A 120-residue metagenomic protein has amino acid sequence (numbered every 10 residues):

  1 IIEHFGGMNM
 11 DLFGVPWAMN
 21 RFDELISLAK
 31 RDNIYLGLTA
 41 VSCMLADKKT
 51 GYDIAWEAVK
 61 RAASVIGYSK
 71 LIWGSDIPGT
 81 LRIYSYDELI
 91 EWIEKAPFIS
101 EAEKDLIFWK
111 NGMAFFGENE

Functional and structural regions predicted by a protein language model:
I1-I72: Catalytic pocket-lining loop regions of alpha/beta-barrel enzymes, especially the amidohydrolase/enolase/GH5 lineages
H4, L36, D76, K104 (+1 more regions): Divalent metal-coordination and catalytic microenvironments
N33-Y35, I77, L89: Bulky hydrophobic/aromatic packing residues
S42-C43, I77-T80: Short Gly/Pro-enriched loop/turn and capping motifs at secondary-structure junctions
R61, V65-I72, L81-E120: Mid-to-C-terminal alpha-helical segments outside catalytic/metal-binding sites
